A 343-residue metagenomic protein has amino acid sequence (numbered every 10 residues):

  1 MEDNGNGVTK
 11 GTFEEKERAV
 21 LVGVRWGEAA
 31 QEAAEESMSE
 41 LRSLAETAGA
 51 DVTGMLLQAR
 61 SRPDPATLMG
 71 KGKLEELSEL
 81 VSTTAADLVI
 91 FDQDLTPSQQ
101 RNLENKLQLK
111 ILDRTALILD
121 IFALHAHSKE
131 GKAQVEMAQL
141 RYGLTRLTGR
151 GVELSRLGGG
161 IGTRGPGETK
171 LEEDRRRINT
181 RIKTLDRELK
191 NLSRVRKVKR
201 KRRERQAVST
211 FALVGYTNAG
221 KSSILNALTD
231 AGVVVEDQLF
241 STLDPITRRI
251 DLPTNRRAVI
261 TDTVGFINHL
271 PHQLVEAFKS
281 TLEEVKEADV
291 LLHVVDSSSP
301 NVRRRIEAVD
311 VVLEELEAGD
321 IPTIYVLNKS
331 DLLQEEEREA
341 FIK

Functional and structural regions predicted by a protein language model:
M1-L119: N-terminal accessory targeting/assembly segments
E2-A19, A29-A30, R150-L291: Conserved G1/Walker A P-loop phosphate-binding module
E2-G11, E35-S39, R62-E79, T242-P245 (+2 more regions): Switch II of P-loop NTPase G domains
R25-A30, L56, R60, D64-T67 (+5 more regions): Conserved Switch II/interswitch segment of TRAFAC-class P-loop GTPases
E36-T47, E75-T83, R101-N105, D120 (+13 more regions): Solvent-exposed alpha-helical segments within well-ordered globular domains of core cellular machineries
T47, K106-P166, G319-I324, S330-K343: Canonical P-loop GTPase G-domain recognition
L88-F91, V235, H293: Short catalytic-loop micro-motif centered on adjacent basic/acidic residues
F91-D92, L112, I260-T261, V295 (+1 more regions): Hydrophobic residues in beta-strands of the RecA-like P-loop NTPase core, especially within AAA+ ATPase
